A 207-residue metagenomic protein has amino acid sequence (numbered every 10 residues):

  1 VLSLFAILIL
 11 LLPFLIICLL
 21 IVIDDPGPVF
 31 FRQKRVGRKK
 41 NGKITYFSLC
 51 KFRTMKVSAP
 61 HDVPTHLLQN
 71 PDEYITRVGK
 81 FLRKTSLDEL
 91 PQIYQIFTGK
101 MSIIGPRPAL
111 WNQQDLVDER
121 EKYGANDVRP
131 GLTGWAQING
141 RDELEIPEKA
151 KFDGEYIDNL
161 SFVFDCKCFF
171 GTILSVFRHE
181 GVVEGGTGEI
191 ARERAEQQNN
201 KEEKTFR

Functional and structural regions predicted by a protein language model:
V1-V57, F162, K167-R207: A hydrophobic, helix-centered structural microdomain
L12, S86-L87, K100: Short loop-to-helix capping motifs
L19, K51, Y74-R77, Q92 (+2 more regions): Residue-level recognition of specific faces of alpha-helices
P28-Y74, L132-F152: Short, glycine-rich, amphipathic interfacial segments at transmembrane boundaries or analogous
R77-T85, G154-D158: Short, well-ordered beta-strand elements within core beta-sheets of diverse protein domains
R83-I93: Short acidic-aromatic low-complexity motifs
P91-R207: Hydrophobic structural segments characteristic of membrane proteins
